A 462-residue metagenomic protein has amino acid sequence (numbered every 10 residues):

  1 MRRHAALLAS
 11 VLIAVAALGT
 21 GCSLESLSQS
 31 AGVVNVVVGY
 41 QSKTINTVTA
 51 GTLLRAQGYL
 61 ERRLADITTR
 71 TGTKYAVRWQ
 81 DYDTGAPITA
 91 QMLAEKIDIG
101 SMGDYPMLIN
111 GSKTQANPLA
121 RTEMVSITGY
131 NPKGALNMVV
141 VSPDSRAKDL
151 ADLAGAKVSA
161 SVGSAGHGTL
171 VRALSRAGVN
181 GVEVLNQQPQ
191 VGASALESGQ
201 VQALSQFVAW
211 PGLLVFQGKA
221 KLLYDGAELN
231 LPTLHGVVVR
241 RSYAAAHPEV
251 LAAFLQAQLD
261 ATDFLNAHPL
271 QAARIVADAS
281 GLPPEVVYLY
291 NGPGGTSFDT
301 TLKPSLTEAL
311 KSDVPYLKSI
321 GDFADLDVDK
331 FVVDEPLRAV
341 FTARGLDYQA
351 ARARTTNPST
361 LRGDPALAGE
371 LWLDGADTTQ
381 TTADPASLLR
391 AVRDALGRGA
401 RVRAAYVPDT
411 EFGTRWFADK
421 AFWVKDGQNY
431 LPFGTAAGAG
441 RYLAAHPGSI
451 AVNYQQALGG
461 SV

Functional and structural regions predicted by a protein language model:
M1-A9: Bacterial N-terminal signal peptides that target proteins for export
V15-G21: C-terminal motif of bacterial Sec signal peptides marking the signal peptidase cleavage site
S23-E25: Bacterial signal peptide processing site
S28-G178, E183-N186, Q202, L231: Short, glycine-/small- and polar/acidic-enriched structural segments that line small-molecule recognition paths
I45, H247-A324: Secondary-structure end/capping motifs
L136-A147, T233-E249, V424-K425: A bilobed periplasmic-binding-protein/Venus flytrap-type ligand-binding module shared by bacterial periplasmic
V184, P189-D278, A386, D394-G399 (+2 more regions): Pocket-lining segment of extracytoplasmic ligand-binding domains
K318-P358: Conserved C-terminal helix/tail region of periplasmic/extracytoplasmic solute-binding proteins
